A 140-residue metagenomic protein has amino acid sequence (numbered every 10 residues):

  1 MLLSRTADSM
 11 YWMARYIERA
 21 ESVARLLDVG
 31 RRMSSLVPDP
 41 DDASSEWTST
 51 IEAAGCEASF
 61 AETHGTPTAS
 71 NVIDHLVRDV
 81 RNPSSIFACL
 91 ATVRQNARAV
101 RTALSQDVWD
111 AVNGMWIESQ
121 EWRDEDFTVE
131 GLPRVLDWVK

Functional and structural regions predicted by a protein language model:
M1-K140: Alpha-helical transmembrane segments and their helix-helix packing motifs
